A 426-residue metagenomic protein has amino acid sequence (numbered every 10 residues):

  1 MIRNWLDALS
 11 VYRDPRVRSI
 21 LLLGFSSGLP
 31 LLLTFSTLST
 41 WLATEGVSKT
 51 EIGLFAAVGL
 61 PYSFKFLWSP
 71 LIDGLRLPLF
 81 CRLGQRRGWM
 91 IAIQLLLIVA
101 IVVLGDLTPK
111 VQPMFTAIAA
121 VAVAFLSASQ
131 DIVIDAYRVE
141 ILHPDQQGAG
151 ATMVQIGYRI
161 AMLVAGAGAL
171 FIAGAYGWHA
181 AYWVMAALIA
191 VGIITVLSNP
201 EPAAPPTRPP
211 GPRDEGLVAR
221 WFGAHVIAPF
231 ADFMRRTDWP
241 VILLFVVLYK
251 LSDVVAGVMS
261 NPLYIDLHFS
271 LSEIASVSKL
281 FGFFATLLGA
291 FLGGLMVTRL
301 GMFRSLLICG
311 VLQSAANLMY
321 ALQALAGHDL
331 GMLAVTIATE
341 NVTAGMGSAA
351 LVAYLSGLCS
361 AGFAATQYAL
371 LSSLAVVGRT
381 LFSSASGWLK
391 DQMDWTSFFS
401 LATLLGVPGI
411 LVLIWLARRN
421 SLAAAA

Functional and structural regions predicted by a protein language model:
M1-R13, A203-I242: Juxtamembrane intracellular "pre-TM" segments in multi-pass secondary transporters
I2-Y62, P240-F245, Y249-L263, L267 (+1 more regions): Helix-loop boundary and gating motifs at the non-cytosolic
Y62-K65, G148-A173, S372-S383: Glycine-rich segments within core transmembrane alpha-helices of 12-TM secondary carriers
K65-R82, L288-S305, K390-D391: Helix-to-loop junctions at the C-terminal end of transmembrane segments in multipass secondary transporters
W89-K110, V311-H328: C-terminal ends and interior cores of transmembrane alpha-helices in multi-pass membrane transporters/permeases
A92-I98, A180-S198, S397-W415: Symmetry-related core transmembrane helices of the 12-TM Major Facilitator Superfamily/SLC fold
A128-L142, M346-S360: Intracellular juxtamembrane helix-capping segments at the cytosolic ends of symmetry-related transmembrane helices
R304-L351: C-terminal transmembrane helical hairpin of 12-TM major facilitator-type secondary transporters
